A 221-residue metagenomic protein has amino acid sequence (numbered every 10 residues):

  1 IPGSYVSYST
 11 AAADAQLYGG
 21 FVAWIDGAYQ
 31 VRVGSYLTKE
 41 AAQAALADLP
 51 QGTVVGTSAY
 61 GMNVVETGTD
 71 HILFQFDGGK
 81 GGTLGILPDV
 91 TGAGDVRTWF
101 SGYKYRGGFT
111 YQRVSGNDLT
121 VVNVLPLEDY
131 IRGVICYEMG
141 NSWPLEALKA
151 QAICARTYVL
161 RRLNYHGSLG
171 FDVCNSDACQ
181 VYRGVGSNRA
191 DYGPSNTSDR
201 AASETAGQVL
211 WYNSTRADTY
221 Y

Functional and structural regions predicted by a protein language model:
I1-Y221: Conserved, single-site charged/polar hotspot
